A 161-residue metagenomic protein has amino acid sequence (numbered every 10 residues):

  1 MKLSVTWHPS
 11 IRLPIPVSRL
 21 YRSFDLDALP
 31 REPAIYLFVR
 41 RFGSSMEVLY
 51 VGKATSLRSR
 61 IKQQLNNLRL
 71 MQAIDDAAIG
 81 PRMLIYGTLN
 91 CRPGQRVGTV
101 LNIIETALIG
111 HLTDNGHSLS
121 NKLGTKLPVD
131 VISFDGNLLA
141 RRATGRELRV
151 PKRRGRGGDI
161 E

Functional and structural regions predicted by a protein language model:
M1-L49, T55-E161: Boundary/linker segments flanking structured domains
